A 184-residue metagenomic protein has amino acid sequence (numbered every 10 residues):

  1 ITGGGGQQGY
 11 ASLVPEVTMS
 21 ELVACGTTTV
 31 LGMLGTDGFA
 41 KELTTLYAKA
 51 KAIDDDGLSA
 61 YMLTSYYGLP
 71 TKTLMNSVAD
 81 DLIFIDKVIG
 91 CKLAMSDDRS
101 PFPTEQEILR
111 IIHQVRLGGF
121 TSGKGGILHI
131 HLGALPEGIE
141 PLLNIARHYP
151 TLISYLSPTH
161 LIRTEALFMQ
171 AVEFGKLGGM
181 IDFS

Functional and structural regions predicted by a protein language model:
I1, V30-G32, A60-T64, K87-M95 (+3 more regions): Hydrophobic faces of well-ordered beta-strands that scaffold small-molecule active sites in alpha/beta enzyme cores
I1-A48: Metal-associated gating/positioning segment near the N- to mid-region
T2-L13, L63-K72, D98-F102: Active-site mouth loops of central-metabolism enzymes
L22, I53, A171-F174: Generic structural signal for hydrophobic
T36-G38, Y66-L69, M95-D97, A134-P136 (+1 more regions): Active-site-proximal loop/turn and secondary-structure-junction residues that shape catalytic pockets, frequently
A52-Y66: A glycine-rich helix N-cap at a beta->alpha junction
P70-I127, M180-D182: Active-site gating/metal-coordination segments in enzymes
R99, H113-S184: Active-site core of metal-dependent hydrolases
